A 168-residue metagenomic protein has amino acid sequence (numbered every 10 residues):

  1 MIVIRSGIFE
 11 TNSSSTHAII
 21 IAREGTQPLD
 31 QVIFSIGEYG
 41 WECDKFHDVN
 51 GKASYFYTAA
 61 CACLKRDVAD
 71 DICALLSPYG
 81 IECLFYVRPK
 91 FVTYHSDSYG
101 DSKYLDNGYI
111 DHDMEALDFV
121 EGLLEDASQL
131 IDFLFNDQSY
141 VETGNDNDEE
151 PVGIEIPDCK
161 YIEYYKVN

Functional and structural regions predicted by a protein language model:
M1-I2, I8-E10, S15-N168: Long, non-globular targeting/processing and low-complexity regions
